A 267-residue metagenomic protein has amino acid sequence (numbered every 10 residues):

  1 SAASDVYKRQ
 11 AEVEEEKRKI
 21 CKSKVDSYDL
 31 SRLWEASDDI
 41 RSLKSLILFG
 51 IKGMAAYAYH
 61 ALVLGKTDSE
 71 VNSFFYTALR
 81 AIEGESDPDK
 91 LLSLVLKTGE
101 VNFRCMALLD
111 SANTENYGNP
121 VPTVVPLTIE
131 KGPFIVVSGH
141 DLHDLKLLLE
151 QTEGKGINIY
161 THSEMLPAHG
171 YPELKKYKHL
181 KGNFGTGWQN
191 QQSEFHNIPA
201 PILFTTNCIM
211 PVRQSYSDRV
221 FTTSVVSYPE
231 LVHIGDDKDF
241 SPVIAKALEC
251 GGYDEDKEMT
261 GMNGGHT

Functional and structural regions predicted by a protein language model:
A2-Y7: Short, small-residue-biased leader/transition segments that mark boundaries at the very start of proteins
K19-S23, A36-D39, L43-L46, N102 (+6 more regions): Solvent-exposed alpha-helices and their adjacent loops that cap or buttress functional pockets in soluble metabolic
Y57-H140, L147, T152-G154, C250-T267: A charged, amphipathic alpha-helical module
P133-V136, I157-Y160, A200-L203: Structural motif
D144-L147, A168-Y171, P211-S215: Short helix/loop capping segments that flank catalytic or ligand/cofactor-binding pockets
T161-H179: Short connector loops at secondary-structure junctions
H179-Q214, R219-V220: Phosphate/diphosphate-binding loops
T206-T267: Active-site cores of enzymes that catalyze phosphoryl transfer or operate on phosphate-rich substrates
